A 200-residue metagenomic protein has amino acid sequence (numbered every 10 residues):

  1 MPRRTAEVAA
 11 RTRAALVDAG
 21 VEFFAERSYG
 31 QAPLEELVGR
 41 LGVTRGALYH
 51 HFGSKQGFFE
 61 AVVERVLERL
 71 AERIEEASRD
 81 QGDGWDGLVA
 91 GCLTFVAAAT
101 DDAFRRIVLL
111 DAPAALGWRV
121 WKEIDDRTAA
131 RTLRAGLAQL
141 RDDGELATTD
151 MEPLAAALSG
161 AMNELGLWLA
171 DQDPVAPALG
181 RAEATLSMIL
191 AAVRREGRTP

Functional and structural regions predicted by a protein language model:
M1-R27, Q31-V43, Q56-E60: Basic, helix-initiating cap at the start of DNA-binding domains
A10, A14, D18, E22 (+9 more regions): Generic detection of well-ordered alpha-helical segments
A25, Y49-G53, A61, R65: Base-recognition residues in the alpha-helical recognition helix of bacterial helix-turn-helix
G46: Key DNA-contact positions within bacterial/archaeal DNA-binding proteins
A61, E75-A103, L154-L158: Hydrophobic alpha-helical connector segments
E68-A71, A90, W118-D143, E152-A156 (+2 more regions): Amphipathic alpha-helical packing segments from all-alpha helical-bundle domains
V96-A138, D142-L146, L167, D171 (+1 more regions): Short secondary-structure transition hinges
A191-P200: Generic C-terminal helix-cap and adjacent flexible tail
